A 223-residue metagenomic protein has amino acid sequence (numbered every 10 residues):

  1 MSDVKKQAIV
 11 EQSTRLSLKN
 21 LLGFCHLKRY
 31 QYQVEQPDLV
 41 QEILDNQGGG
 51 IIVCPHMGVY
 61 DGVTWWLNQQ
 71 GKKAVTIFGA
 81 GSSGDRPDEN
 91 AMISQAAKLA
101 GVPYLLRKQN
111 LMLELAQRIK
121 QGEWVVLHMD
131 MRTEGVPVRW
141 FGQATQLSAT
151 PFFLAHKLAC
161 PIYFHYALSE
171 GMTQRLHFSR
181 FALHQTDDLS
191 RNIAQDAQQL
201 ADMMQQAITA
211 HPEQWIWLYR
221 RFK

Functional and structural regions predicted by a protein language model:
M1-C54, V59, A91-Q95, L99: Membrane-anchoring hydrophobic helices of lipid-metabolizing enzymes
G23, V34, F78-G79, W124-V126: An N-terminal domain-start capping segment
C25-R29, F78, W215: Long, hydrophobic, amphipathic alpha-helical segments used as structural scaffolds
H26-Q33, G101-L106, W140-F141, T186-D187: Short, flexible loop segments at the rims of nucleotide/cofactor-binding pockets, characterized by
Y32-V34, M57, R86, L105-Q109 (+2 more regions): A conditional alpha-helix N-cap/helix-loop micro-motif detector
L44-D45, Q69, K73-V75, Q109-K223: Non-catalytic C-terminal accessory region of glycerolipid acyltransferases and related lyso-lipid remodeling enzymes
G48-R107: Catalytic core of membrane glycerolipid acyltransferases/transacylases, capturing the structured, soluble-facing
